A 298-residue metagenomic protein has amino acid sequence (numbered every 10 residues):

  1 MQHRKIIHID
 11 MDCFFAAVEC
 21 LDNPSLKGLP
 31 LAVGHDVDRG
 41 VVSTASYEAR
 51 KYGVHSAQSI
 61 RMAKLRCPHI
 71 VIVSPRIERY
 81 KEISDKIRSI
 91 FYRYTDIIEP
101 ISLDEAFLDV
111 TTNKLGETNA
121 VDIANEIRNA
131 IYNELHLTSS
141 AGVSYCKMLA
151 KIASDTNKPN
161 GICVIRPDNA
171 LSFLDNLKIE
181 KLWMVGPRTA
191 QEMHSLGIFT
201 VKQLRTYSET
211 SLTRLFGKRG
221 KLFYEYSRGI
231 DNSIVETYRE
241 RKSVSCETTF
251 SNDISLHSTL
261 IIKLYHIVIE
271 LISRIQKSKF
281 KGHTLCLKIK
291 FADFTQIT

Functional and structural regions predicted by a protein language model:
M1-L215, R219-K221, V235: Gly/Gly-Pro- and Ser/Thr-rich, intrinsically disordered tail segments characteristic of DNA damage-repair and tolerance
H8, K181, T189-T298: DNA-contacting surface of Y-family translesion DNA polymerases
